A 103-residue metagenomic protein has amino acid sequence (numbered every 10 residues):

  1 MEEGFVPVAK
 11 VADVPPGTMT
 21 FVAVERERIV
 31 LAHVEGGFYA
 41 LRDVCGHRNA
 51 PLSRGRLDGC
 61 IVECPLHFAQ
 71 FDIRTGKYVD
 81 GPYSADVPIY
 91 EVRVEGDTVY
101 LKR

Functional and structural regions predicted by a protein language model:
M1-G59, I73, D86-R103: N-terminal pre-ligand scaffold of iron-sulfur
C45, C64-H67: Short cysteine clusters
G59-P65, Y78-V87: Short cysteine/histidine-rich metal-coordination sites, predominantly Zn2+-binding motifs
